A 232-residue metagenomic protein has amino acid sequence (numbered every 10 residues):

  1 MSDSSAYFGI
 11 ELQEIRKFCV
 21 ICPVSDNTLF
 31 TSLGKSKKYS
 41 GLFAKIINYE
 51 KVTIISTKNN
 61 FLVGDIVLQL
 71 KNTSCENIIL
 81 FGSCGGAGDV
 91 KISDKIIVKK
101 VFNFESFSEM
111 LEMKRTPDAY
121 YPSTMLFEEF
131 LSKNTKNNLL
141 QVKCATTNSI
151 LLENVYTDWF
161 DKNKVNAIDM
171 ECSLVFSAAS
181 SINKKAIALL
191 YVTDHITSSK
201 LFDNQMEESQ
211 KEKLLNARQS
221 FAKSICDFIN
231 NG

Functional and structural regions predicted by a protein language model:
M1-L126: Metabolite-binding pocket within alpha/beta catalytic cores that recognizes anionic/polar moieties
I79, I96, L140-V142, I168 (+1 more regions): Hydrophobic/aromatic beta-strand patches that form the interior of the parallel beta-sheet core in alpha/beta enzyme
K95-K99, A186, Q205-E207: Short, hinge-like loop/turn segments at secondary-structure boundaries
F104-F107, L152-N154, I196-L201: Short acidic/His/Gly/Ser-rich catalytic and metal-binding motifs that mark active-site loops of diverse hydrolases
T116-K164: Active-site rim beta-loop-alpha module in soluble metabolic enzymes
E129-N137, A178, S220, S224-N231: Generic non-transmembrane alpha-helical segments
Y156-W159, V165-T197: A C-terminal functional module that forms or caps the active site or interfaces directly with catalytic machinery
S198-G232: His/Asp/Glu-rich mid-to-C-terminal helical/loop segments that flank catalytic regions of hydrolases
